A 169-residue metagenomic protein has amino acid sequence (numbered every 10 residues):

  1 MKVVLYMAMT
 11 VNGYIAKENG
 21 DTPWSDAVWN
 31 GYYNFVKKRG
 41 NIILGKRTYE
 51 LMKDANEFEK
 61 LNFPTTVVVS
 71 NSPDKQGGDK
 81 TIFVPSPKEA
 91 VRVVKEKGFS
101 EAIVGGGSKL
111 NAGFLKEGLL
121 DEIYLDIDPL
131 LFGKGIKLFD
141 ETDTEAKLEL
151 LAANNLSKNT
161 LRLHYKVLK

Functional and structural regions predicted by a protein language model:
M1-K169: Enzymes that bind and transform nitrogen-containing heteroaromatic metabolites
